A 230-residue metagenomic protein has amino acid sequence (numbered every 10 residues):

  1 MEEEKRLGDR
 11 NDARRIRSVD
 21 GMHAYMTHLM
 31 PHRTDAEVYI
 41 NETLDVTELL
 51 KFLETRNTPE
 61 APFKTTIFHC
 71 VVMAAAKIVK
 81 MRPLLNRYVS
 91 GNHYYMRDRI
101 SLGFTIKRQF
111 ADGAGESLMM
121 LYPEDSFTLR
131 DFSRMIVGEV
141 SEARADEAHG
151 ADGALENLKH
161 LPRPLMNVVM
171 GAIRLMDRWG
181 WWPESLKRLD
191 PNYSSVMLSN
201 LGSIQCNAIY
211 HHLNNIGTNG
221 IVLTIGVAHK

Functional and structural regions predicted by a protein language model:
M1-K230: C-terminal catalytic/motor cores of large multi-domain enzyme assemblies
